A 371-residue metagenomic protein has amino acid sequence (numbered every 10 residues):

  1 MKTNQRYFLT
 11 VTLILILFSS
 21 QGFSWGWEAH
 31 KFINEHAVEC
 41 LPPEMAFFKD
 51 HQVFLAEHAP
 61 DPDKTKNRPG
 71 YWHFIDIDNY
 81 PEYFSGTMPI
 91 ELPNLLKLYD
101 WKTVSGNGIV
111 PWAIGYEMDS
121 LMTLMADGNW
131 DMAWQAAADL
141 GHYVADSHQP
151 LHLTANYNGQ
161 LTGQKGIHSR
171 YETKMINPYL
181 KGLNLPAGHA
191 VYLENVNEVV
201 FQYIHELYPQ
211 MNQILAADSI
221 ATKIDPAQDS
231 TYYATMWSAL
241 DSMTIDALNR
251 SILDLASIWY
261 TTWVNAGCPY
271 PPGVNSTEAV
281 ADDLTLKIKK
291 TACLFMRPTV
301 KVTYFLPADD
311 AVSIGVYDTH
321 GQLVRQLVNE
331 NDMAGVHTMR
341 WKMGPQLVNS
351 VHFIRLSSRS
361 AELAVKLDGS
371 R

Functional and structural regions predicted by a protein language model:
K2-L9: Bacterial N-terminal signal peptides that target proteins for export
L17-Q21: N-terminal signal peptide c-region/cleavage motif recognized by signal peptidases
F23-D139, L153-N249, L253-V264: N-terminal, motif-rich segments that launch catalysis or mediate targeting to/interaction with membranes, typified by
P272-M296, P307, E362, G369-R371: Residue-level detector of functionally pivotal "anchor" positions at catalytic/ligand-binding pockets or at interdomain
T285-K287, V302, Q326, E330-A334 (+2 more regions): C-terminal tail/sorting-segment detector
K301-P307: Short edge beta-strand/loop segments characteristic of extracellular beta-sandwich folds
D310-S313: Short beta-strand/loop motifs in extracellular/secreted proteins, especially within beta-sandwich accessory domains
Y317-V324, H352: Short, glycine-anchored, charge-dense loop/turn motifs used at functional sites
